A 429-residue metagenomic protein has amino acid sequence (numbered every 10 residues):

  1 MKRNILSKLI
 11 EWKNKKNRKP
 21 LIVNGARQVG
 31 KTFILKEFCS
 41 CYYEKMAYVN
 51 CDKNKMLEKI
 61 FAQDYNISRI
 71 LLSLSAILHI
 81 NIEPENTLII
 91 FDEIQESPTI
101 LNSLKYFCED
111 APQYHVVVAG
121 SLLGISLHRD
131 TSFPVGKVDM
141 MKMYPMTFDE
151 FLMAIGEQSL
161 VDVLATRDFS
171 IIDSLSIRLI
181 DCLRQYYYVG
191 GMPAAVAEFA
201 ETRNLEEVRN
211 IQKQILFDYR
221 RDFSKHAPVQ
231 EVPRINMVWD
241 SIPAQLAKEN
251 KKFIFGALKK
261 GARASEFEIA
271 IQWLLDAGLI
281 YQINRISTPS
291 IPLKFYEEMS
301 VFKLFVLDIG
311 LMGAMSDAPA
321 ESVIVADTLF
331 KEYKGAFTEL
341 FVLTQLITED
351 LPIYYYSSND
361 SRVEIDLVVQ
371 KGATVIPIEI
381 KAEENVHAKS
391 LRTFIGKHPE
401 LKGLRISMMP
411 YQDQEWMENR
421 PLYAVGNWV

Functional and structural regions predicted by a protein language model:
M1-K16: Pre-Walker A adenine-sensing motif
V23: Hydrophobic anchor at the beta1->P-loop junction of P-loop NTPases
K31: Conserved lysine of the Walker
I34, F38: Hydrophobic positions on the alpha1 helix immediately C-terminal to the Walker A/P-loop
K53-P84: Short glycine-rich substrate-engagement loop in P-loop NTPases that contacts/grips substrate
I90, H115-S121, K142, F151: Structural recognition of the conserved hydrophobic beta-strand(s) that form the central parallel beta-sheet of P-loop
L127-A247: Interdomain motor-coupling "hinge/lid" segment immediately C-terminal to the ATP-binding subdomain of NTP-driven enzymes
A197-E364, V369-Q370: Accessory nucleic acid-recognition modules appended to NTPase machines
